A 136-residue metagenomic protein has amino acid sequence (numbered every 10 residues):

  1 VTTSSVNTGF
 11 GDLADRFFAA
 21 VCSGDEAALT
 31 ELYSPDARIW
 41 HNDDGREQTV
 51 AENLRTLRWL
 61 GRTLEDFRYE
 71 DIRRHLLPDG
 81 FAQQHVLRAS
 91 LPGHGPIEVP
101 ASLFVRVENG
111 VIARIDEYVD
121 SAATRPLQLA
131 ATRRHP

Functional and structural regions predicted by a protein language model:
V1-P35, T132-P136: Short, low-complexity N-terminal intrinsically disordered segments enriched in polar/charged residues
T2-S4, R55-P136: A beta-strand edge to alpha-helix "cap/lid" segment located at domain peripheries
R16-A19, D43, R114: Short, flexible active-site loop motifs that bind/organize anionic cofactors or intermediates
E26-P78: A solvent-exposed, acidic/Ser-Thr-rich amphipathic alpha-helical stretch
